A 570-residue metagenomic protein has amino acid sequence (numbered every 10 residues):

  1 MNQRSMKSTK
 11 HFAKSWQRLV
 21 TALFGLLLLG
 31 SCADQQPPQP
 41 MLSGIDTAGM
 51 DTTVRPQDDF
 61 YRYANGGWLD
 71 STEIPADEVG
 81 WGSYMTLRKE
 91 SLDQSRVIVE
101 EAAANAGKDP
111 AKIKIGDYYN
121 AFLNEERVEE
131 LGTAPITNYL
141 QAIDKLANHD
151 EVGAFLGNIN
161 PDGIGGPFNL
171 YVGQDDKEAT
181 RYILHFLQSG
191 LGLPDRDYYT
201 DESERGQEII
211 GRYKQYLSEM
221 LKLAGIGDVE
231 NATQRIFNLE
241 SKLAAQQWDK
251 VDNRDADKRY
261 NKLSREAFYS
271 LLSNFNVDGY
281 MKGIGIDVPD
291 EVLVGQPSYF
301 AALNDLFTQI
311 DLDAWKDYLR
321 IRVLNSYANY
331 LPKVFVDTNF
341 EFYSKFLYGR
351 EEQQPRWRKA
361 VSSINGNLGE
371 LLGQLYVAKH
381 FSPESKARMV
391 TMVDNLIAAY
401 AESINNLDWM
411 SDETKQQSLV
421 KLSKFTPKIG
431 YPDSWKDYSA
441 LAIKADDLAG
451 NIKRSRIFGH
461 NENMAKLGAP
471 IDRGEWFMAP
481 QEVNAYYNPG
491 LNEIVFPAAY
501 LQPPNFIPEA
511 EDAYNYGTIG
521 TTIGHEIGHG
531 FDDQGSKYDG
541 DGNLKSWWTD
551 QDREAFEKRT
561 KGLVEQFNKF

Functional and structural regions predicted by a protein language model:
Q3-V20: Bacterial N-terminal signal peptides that target proteins for export
L29-S31: C-terminal motif of bacterial Sec signal peptides marking the signal peptidase cleavage site
A33-L42: Bacterial Sec signal peptide processing site at the extreme N-terminus
P37, K242, L271-F275, L293-P297 (+3 more regions): Intrinsically disordered, low-complexity linker/terminal regions across diverse proteins
P38-Q39, R55-D58, Y63-E126: Active-site-surrounding "flap" and adjacent substrate/cofactor-binding loops of secreted or lumenal enzymes, prototyped
D59-Y63, I183-H185, E493-P497, G530: Structural recognition of the beta-strand scaffold that forms the well-ordered cores of secreted hydrolase catalytic
W68-T72, L193-P194, P504: Short, solvent-exposed loop/turn elements at domain surfaces
A102-T391, N395: Noncatalytic, helix-rich "gating/capping" subdomain that lines the substrate-entry/channel surface of large enzyme
